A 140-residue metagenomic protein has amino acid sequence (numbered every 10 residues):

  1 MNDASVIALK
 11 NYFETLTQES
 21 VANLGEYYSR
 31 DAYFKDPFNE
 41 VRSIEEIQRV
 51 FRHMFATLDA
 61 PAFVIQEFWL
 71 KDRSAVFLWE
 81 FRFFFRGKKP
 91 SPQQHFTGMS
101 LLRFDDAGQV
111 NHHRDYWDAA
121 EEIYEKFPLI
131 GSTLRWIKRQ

Functional and structural regions predicted by a protein language model:
M1-D3, R139-Q140: Basic/polar N-terminal segments that are highly enriched at the extreme N-terminus, encompassing both cleavable
D3-Y27: Short acidic-aromatic low-complexity motifs
A4, E46, Q94: Soluble or luminal CAZymes and related metallo-dependent hydrolases
L9-T15, P37, I65, G98: Short, charged low-complexity linear motifs
V21-S74: A solvent-exposed, acidic/Ser-Thr-rich amphipathic alpha-helical stretch
A56-A62, Q66-Q140: A beta-strand edge to alpha-helix "cap/lid" segment located at domain peripheries
